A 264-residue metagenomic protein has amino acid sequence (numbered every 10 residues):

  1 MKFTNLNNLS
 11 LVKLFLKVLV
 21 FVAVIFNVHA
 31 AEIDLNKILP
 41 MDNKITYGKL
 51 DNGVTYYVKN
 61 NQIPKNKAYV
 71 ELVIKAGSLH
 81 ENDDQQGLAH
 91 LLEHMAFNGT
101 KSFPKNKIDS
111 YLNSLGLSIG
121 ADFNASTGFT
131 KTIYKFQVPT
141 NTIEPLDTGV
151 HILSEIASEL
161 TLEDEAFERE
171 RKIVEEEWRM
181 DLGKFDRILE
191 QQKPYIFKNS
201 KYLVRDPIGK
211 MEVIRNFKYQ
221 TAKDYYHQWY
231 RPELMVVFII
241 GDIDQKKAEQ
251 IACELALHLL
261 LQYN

Functional and structural regions predicted by a protein language model:
M1-V12: N-terminal secretory signal peptides that target proteins for export/translocation
F15-N27: Bacterial N-terminal signal peptides
A31-T46, P194-M235, Q245: Histidine-acidic residue clusters that define the catalytic metal-binding segment of zinc metallopeptidase domains
I38-E71: Mature N-terminal segment immediately following signal peptide/propeptide cleavage in secreted/periplasmic
T55-K59, Y69-V73, I133-Q137, V236-F238: Soluble periplasmic/extracytoplasmic beta-strand elements of cell-envelope proteins
I74-A89, H94-D186, K223-L234, I251-E254: Active-site-adjacent, His/Asp/Glu-enriched structural segments that form or flank metal-binding and acid/base networks
T140-I143, D242-K246: Helix N-cap motif at beta-to-alpha junctions
I251-N264: Glycine-centered hinge/linker elements that transmit conformational signals in sensory and ligand-binding systems
